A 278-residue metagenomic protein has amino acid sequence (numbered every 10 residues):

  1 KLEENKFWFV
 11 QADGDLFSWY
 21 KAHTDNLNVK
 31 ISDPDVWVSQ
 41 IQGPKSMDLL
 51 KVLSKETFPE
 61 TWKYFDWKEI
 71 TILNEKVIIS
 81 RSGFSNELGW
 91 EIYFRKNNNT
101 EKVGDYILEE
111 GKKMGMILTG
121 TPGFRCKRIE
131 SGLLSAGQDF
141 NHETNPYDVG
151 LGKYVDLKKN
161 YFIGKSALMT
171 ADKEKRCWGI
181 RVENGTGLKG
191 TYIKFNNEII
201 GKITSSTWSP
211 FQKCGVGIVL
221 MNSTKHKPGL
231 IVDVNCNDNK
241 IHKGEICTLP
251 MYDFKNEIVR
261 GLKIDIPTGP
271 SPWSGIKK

Functional and structural regions predicted by a protein language model:
K1-K278: Conserved, structured C-terminal
